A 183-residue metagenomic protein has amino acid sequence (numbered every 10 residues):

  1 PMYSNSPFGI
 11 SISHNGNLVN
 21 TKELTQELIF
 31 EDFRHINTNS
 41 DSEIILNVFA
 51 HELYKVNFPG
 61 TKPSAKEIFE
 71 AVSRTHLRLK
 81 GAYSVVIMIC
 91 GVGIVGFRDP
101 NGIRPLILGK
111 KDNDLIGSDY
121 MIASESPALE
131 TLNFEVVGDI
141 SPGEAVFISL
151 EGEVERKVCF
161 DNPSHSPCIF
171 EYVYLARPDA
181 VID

Functional and structural regions predicted by a protein language model:
P1-P142, F147-D183: Conserved short alpha-helical segments that host acidic/polar catalytic motifs at enzyme active sites
